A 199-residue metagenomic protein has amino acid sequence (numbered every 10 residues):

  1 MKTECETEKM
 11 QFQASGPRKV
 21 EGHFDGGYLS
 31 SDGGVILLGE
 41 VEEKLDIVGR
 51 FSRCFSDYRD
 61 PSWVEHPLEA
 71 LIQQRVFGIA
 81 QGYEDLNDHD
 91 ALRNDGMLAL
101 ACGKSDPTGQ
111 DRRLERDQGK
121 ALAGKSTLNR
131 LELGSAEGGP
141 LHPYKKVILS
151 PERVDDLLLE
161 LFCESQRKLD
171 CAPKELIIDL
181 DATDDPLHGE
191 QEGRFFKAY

Functional and structural regions predicted by a protein language model:
M1-Y199: Dynamic "connector" segments at or just before major functional cores
